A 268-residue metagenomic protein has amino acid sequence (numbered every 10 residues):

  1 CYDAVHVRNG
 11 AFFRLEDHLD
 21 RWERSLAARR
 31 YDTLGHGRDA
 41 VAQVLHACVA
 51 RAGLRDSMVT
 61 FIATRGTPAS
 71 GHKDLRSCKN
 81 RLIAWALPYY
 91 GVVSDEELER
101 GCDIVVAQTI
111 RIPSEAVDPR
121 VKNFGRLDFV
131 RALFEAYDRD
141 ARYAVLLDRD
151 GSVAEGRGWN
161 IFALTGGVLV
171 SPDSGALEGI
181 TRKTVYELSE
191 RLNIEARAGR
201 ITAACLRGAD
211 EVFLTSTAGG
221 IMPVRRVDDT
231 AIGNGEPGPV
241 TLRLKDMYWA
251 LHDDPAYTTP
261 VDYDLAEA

Functional and structural regions predicted by a protein language model:
C1-V145, R149-S152, L177, E187-A268: Conserved alpha/beta cores of soluble small-molecule-handling proteins
V145, S152-D173, E178: Glycine- and Gly-Pro-enriched alpha-helical subdomains that act as flexible, kink-prone "lid/hinge" or packing modules
T181-R182: Secondary-structure junction motif
